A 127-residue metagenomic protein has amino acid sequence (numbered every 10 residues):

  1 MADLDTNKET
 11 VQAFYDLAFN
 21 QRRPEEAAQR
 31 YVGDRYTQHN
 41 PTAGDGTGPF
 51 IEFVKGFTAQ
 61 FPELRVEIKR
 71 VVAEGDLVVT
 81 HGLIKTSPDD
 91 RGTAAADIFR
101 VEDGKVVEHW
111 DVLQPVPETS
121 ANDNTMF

Functional and structural regions predicted by a protein language model:
M1-F127: C-terminal and inter-domain tail/linker signature
